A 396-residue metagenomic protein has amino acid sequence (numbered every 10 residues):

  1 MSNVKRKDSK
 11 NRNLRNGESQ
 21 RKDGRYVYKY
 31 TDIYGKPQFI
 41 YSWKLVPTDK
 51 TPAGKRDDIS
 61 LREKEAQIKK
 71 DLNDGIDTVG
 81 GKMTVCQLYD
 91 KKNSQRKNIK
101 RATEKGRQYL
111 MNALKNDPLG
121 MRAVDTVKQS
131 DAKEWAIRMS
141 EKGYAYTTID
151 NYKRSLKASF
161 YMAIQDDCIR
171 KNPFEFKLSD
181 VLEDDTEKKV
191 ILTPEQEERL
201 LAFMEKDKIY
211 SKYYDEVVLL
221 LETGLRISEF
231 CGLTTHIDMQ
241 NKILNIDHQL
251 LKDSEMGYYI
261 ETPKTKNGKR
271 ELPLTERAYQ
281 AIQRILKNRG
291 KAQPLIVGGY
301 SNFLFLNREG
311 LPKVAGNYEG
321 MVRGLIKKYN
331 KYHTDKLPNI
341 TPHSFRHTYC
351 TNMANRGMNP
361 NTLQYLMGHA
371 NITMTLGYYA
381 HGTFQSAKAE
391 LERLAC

Functional and structural regions predicted by a protein language model:
R15, Y146, A202-Y213, L272 (+4 more regions): Short, basic (Lys/Arg/His-rich) helix/loop patches that form interaction surfaces in the mid-to-C-terminal regions
R21-Y26, D32-K133, K287-G299: N-terminal DNA-binding module of tyrosine recombinases/phage integrases
Q38-I40, K44, D49-K50, I260-R284 (+2 more regions): C-terminal catalytic core of Y-nucleophile DNA break-rejoin enzymes
P52-D57, N93-C168, T186, K208-I209 (+2 more regions): N-terminal core-binding DNA-recognition domain of tyrosine site-specific recombinases/integrases
Y152, Q165, I169-K171, E175-I227 (+5 more regions): Basic, Lys/Arg- and aromatic-enriched nucleic-acid-binding interface segment
G232-G290: Conserved tyrosine-mediated DNA breakage-rejoining catalytic core shared by Y-recombinases
H236-L244, M358-G377: Short, polar N-cap/turn motifs at the start of nucleic acid-interacting alpha helices
E255-I260, R356, G377, H381-C396: DNA/chromatin major-groove-contacting recognition/catalytic segments
